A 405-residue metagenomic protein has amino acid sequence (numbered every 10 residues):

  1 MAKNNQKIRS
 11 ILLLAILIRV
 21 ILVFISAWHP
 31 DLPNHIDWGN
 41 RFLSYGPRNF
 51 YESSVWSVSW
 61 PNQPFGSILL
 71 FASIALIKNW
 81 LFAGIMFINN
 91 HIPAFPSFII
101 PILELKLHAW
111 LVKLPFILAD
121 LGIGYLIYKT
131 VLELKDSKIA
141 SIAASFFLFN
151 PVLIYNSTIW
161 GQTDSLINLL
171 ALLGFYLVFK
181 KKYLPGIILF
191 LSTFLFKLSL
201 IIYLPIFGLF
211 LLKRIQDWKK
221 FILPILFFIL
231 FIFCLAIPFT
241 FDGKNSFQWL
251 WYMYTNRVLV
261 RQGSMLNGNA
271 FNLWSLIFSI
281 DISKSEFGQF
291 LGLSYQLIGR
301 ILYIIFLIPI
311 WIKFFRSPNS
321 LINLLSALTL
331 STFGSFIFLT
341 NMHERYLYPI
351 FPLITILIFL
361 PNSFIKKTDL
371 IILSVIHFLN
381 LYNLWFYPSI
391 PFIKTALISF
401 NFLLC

Functional and structural regions predicted by a protein language model:
M1, K180, I202-I229, F241-D242: Perimembrane helix-loop-helix junctions
M1-S26, P30, L132-E133, A140-I142 (+1 more regions): Start-transfer (signal-anchor) and selected internal transmembrane alpha helices of multi-pass inner/ER membrane
A15, A143-L148, F190, F194: Short helix- or helix-capping micro-motifs that position conserved polar/aromatic residues at function-defining sites
N34-N62, G66, A75-N90, K244-N256: Extracytosolic helix-loop segments that constitute the early lumenal/periplasmic catalytic or substrate-binding loops
P93-L134, L173, I305-F315: Transmembrane-helix motifs of polytopic, lipid-linked glycan transferases
L126-K129, N150, L166-Y183, L353-L357: Specific aromatic-rich, kink-prone transmembrane helix
E133, T255-I337: Aromatic/glycine/proline-enriched transmembrane-helix motif characteristic of membrane-embedded glycan-assembly enzymes
F241-K244, W249-G268, S294-Y295, I312 (+2 more regions): Transmembrane helical bundles and short interhelical boundary loops of multi-pass, membrane-embedded
